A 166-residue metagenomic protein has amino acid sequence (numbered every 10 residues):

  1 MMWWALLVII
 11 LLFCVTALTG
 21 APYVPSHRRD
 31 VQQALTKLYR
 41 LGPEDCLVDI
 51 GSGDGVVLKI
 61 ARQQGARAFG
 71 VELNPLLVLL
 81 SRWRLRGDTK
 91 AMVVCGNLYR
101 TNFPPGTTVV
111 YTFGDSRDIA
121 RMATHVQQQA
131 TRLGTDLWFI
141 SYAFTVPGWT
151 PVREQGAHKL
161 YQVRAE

Functional and structural regions predicted by a protein language model:
M1-G42: S-adenosyl-L-methionine
P43-G53: Conserved class I S-adenosyl-L-methionine
D54-A66: Conserved SAM-binding loop of SAM-dependent methyltransferases across substrates and taxa, primarily the Class I
R67-E72: Conserved SAM-binding motif I beta-strand of class I
S81: Conserved SAM-binding loop
D88-L98: Conserved SAM-binding strand-loop segment of SAM-dependent methyltransferases
R100-P104: Short conserved loop adjoining the S-adenosyl-L-methionine
R117-E166: C-terminal substrate-binding/active-site "lid" region of AdoMet-derived donor-dependent transferases
